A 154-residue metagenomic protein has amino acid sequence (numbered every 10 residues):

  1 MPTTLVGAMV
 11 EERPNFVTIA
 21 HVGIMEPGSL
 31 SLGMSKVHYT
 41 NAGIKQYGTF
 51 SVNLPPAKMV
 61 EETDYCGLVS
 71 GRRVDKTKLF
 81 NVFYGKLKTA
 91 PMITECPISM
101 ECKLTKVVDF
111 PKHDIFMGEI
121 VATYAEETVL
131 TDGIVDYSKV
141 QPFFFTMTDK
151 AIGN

Functional and structural regions predicted by a protein language model:
M1-N154: Basic, polyanion-binding surface patches
